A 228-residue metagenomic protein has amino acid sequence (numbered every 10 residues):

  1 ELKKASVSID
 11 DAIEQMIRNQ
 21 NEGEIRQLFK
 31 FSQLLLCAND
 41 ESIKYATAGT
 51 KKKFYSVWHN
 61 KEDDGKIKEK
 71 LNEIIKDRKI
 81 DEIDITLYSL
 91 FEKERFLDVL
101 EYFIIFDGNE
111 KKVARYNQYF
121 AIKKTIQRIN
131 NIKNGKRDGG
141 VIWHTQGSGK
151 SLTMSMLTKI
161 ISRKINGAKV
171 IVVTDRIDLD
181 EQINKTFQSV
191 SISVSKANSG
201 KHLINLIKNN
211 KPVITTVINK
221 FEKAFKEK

Functional and structural regions predicted by a protein language model:
E1-K169, D178, Q182-S193, N209-P212 (+1 more regions): ATP-dependent helicase/translocase motor core
N21-G23, T158-K159, S199-H202, K226-E227: A generic local structural motif
V172: Conserved SAM-binding loop
D175: Conserved H-loop
V194-K208: Functional beta-strand-loop-alpha-helix junction segments that form "active/interaction loops" within catalytic
V213-K228: Conserved RecA-like ASCE ATPase "motif II neighborhood" in helicase/translocase motors
